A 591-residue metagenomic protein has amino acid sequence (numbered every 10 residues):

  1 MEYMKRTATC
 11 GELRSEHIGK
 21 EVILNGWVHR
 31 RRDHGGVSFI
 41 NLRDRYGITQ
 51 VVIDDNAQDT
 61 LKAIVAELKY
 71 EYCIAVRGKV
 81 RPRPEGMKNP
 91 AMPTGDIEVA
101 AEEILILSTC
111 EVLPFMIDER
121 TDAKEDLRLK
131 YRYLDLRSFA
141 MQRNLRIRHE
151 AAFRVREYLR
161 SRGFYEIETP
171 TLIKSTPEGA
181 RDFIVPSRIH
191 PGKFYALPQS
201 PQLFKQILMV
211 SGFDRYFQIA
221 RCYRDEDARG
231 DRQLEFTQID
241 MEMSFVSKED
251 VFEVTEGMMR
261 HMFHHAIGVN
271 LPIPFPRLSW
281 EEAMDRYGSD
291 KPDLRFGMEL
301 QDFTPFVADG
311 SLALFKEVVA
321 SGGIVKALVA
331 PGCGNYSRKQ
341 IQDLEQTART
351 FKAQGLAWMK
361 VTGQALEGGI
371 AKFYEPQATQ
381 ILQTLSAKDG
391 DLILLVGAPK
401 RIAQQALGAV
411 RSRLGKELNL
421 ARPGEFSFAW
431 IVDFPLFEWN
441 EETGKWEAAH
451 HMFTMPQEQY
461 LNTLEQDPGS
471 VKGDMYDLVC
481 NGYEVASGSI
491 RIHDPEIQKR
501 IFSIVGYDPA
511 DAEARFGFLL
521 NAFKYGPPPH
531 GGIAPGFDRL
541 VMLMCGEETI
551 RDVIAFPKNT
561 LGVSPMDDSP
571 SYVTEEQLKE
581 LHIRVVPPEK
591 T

Functional and structural regions predicted by a protein language model:
M1-T591: Class II aminoacyl-tRNA synthetase catalytic cores and aaRS-like
